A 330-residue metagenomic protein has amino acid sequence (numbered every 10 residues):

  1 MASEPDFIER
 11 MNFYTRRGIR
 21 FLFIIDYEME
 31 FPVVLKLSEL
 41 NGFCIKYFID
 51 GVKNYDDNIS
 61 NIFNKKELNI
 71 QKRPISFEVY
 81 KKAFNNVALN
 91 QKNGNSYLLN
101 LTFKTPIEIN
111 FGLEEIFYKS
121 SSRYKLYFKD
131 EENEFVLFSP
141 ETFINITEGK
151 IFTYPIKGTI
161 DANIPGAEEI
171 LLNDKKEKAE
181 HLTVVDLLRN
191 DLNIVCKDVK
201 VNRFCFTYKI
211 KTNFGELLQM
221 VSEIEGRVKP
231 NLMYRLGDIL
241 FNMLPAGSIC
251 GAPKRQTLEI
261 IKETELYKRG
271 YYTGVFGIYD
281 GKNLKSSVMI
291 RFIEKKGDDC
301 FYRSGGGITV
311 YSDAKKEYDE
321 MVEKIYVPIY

Functional and structural regions predicted by a protein language model:
M1-Y330: Extended alpha-helical targeting/anchoring segments, especially N-terminal organellar/secretory targeting helices
